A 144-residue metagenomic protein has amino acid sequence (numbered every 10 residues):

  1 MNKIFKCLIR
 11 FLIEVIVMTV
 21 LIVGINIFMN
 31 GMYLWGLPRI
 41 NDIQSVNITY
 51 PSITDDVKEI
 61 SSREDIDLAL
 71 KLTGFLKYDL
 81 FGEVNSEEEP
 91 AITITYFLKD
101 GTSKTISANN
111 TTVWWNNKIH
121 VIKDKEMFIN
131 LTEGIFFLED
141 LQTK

Functional and structural regions predicted by a protein language model:
N2-K144: Function-determining sites in protein domains
